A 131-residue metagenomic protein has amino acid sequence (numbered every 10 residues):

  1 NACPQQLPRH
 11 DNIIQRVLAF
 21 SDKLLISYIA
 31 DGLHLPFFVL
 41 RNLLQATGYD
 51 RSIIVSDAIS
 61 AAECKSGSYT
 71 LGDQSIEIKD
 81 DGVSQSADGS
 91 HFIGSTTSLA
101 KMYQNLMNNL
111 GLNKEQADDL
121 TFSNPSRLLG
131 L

Functional and structural regions predicted by a protein language model:
N1-Q116: Active-site-adjacent C-terminal substructures of enzyme catalytic domains
K114-P125: Short, well-structured alpha-helical segments that form the helix of a local strand-helix-strand
R127-L131: C-terminal regulatory/interaction regions
